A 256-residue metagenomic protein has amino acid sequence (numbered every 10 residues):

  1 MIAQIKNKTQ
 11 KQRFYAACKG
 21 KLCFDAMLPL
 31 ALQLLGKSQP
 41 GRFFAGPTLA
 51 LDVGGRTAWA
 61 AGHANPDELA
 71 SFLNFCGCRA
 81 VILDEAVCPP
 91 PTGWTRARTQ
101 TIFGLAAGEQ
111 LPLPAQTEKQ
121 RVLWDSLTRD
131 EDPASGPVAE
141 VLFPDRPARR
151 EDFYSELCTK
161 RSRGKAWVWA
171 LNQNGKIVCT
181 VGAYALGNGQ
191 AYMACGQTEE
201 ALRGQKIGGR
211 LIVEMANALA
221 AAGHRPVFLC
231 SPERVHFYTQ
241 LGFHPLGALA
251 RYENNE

Functional and structural regions predicted by a protein language model:
M1-P91, P133-G136, A148-R149: N-terminal charged segments
N7-A17, G104-Q116, L127-L142: A short, well-structured alpha-helix characteristic of acyl/acetyltransferase catalytic modules
L51-L123, C230, A250-N254: Acyl-donor-binding surface of acyltransferase catalytic domains
G55-A64, G189-E200: Conserved acetyl-CoA binding element of GNAT-fold acetyltransferases
N65-F72, A194, T198, G204-A221 (+1 more regions): Conserved acetyl-CoA-binding loop-helix of GNAT-fold acetyltransferases
P91, F237-T239, F243: Conserved active-site tyrosine of GNAT-family acetyltransferases
R149-Q197: A conserved beta-strand-loop-helix scaffold within acyl/acetyltransferase catalytic domains
